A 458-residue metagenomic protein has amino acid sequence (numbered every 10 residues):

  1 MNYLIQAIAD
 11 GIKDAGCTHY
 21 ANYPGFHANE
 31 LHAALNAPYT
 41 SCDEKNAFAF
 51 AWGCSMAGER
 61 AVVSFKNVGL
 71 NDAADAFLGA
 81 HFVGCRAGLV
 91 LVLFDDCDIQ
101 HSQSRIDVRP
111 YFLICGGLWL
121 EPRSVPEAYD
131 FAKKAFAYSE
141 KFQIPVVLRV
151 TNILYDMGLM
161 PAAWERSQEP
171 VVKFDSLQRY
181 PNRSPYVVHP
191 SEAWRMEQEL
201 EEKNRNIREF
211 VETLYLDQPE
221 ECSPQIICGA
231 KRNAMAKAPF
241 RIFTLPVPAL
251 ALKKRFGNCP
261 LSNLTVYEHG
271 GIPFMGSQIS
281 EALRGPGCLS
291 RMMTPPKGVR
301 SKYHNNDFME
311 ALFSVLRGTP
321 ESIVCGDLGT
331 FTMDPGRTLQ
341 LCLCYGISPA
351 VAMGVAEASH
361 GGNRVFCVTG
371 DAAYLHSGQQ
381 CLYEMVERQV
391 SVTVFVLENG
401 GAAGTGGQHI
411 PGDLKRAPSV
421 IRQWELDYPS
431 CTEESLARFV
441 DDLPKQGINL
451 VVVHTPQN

Functional and structural regions predicted by a protein language model:
M1-T18, P122-S322, G326-T330, L426-N458: Flexible, low-complexity linker and terminal segments
H19-A21, P38, A57-G69, R86-L93 (+2 more regions): A short, small-residue-rich loop immediately preceding and capping a beta-strand
N22-G25, P38-A49, S64-G69, L93-D95 (+4 more regions): Active-site nucleophile and cofactor-binding loops and adjacent substrate-binding regions of central metabolic enzymes
F26-A28, E44-K45, F65-D72, L93-I99 (+7 more regions): Acidic, glycine-rich active-site loops and adjacent beta-strand->loop/helix elements that engage anionic groups
L31-A34, W52, A73-F77, I99-I106 (+10 more regions): Short acidic, glycine/serine/threonine-rich loops at helix termini
Y39-S41, F82-F94, V172-D175, E387-G400 (+1 more regions): A glycine-rich helix N-cap at a beta->alpha junction
R60, N67-E121, E127-F131: Active-site cavity-forming subdomains of large catalytic enzyme subunits
I99-H101, M333-N458: Thiamine diphosphate
